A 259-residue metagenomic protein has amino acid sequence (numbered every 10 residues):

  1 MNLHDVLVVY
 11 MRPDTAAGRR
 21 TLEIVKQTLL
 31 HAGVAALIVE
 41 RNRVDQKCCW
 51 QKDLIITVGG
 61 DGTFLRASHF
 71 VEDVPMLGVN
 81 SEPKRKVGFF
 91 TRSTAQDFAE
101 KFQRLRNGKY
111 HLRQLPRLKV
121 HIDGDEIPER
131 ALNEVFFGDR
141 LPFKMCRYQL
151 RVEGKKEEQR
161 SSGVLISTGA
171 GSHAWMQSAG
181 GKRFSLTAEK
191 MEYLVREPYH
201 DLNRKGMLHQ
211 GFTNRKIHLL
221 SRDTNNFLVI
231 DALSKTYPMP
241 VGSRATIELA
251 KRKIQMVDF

Functional and structural regions predicted by a protein language model:
N2-C48, K84-G163, S172-F259: Catalytic phosphate-donor-binding core of small-molecule kinases
D45, F64-L65: Short, well-ordered alpha-helical microsegments
D53-L54: Structural motif
T57-V58, I166: Redox-cofactor binding/interface segments in oxidoreductases and associated redox assembly factors
V58-G59, Q149: Short, motif-level signal for alpha-helix interfacial/capping segments enriched in acidic residues and aromatics/proline
G60-T63, E82, A170-S172: Short glycine-rich anion-binding loops that position phosphate/pyrophosphate groups of nucleotides and phosphorylated
A67-E82: A short, gly/pro- and small-residue-rich
L77, I166-T168: Short conserved micro-motifs on helix faces and helix-strand junctions that flank and scaffold key functional residues
